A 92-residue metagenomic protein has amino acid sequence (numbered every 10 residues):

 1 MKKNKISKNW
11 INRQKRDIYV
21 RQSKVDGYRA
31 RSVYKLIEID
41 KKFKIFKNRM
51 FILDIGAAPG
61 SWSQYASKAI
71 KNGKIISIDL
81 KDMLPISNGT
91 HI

Functional and structural regions predicted by a protein language model:
M1-N48: Class I SAM-dependent methyltransferase Rossmann-like catalytic core, especially the SAM/SAH-binding loop
V25, G73, G89-T90: Short, conserved active-site loop motifs that form the nucleotide-linked donor/cofactor pocket
L36, G56, H91: Residue-level signature of catalytic and energy-coupling elements of molecular machines, predominantly ATP/GTP-dependent
I39-K42, I55, S61: Eukaryote-specific detector of the first structured module of a protein
N48-A58: Conserved class I S-adenosyl-L-methionine
P59-K71: Conserved SAM-binding loop of SAM-dependent methyltransferases across substrates and taxa, primarily the Class I
K74-D79: Conserved SAM-binding motif I beta-strand of class I
L80-I92: S-adenosyl-L-methionine
